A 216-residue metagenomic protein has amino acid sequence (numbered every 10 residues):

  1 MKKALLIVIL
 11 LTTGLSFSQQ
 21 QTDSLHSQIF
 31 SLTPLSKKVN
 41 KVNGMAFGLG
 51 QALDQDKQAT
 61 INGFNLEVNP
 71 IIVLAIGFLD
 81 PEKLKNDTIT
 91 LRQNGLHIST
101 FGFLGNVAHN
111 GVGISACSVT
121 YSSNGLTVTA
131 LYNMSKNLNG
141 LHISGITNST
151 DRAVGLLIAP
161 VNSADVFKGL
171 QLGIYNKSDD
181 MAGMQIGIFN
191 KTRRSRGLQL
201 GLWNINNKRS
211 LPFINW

Functional and structural regions predicted by a protein language model:
M1-S24: Bacterial Sec-dependent N-terminal signal peptides
Q19-W216: Surface-exposed, glycine- and small/polar-enriched segments that build interaction surfaces at terminal
